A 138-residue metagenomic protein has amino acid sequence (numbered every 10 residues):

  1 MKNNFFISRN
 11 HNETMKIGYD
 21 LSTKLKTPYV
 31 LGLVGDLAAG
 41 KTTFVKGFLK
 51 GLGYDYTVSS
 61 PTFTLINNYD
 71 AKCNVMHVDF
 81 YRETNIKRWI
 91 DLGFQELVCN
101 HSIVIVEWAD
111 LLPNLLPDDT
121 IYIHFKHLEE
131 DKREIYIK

Functional and structural regions predicted by a protein language model:
M1-D20: N-terminal pre-Walker A segment at the start of P-loop NTPase domains
K2-N4, K50, K87, Q95-K138: Short phosphate-coordinating micro-motif centered on Lys-Gly-acidic
S22-P28: Phosphate-binding P-loop
L31-L33: Hydrophobic anchor at the beta1->P-loop junction of P-loop NTPases
L37: The conserved Walker
K41: Conserved lysine of the Walker
Y54-Y69: Short beta-strand-centered segment that lines the nucleotide-binding/catalytic pocket of NTP-utilizing
